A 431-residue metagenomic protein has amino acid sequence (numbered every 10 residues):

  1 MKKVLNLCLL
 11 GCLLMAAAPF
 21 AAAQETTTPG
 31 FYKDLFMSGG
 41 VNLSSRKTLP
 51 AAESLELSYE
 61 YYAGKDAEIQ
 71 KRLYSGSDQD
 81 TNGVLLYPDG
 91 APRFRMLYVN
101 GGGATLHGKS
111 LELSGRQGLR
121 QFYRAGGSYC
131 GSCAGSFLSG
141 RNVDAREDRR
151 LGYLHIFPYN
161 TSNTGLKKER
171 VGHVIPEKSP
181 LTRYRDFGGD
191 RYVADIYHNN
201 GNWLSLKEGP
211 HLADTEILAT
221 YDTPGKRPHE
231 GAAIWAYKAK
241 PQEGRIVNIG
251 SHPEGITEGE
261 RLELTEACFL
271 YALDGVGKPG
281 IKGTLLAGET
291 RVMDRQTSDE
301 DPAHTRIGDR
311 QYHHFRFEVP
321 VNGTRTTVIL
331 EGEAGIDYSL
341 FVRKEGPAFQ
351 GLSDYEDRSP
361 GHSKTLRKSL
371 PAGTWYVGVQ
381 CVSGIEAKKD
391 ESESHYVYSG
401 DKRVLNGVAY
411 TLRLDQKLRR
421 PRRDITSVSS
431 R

Functional and structural regions predicted by a protein language model:
M1-C8: Bacterial N-terminal signal peptides that target proteins for export
C8-A17: Bacterial N-terminal signal peptides
A21-E25: Boundary at the C-terminal end of the N-terminal hydrophobic targeting segment
L43-D148: Helical hinge/lid and interdomain linker segments adjacent to catalytic or ligand-binding clefts that mediate domain
D66-D89, D148, G189, A194 (+3 more regions): Surface-exposed intrinsically disordered loops and tails
G140-G189: Class I SAM-dependent methyltransferase SAM-binding "motif I" and its flanking Rossmann-like core
H173-Q242, G250, E254-T257: Catalytic beta-strand/loop cores that center a nucleophilic Ser/Cys/Thr and support acyl-enzyme chemistry
P279-D299, A303, H313-V321, A334 (+2 more regions): C-terminal edge strands of extracellular/lumenal beta-sandwich accessory domains
